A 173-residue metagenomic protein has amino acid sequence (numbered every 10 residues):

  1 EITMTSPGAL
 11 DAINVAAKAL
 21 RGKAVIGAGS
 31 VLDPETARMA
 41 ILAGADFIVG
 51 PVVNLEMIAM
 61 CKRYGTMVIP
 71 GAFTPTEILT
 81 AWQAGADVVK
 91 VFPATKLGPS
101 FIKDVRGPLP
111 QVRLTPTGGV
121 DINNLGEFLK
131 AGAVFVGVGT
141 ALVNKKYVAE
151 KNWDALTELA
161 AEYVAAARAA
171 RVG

Functional and structural regions predicted by a protein language model:
E1, K23-G27, D46-F47, M67-I69 (+3 more regions): Structural preference for beta-strand elements that scaffold enzyme active sites
I2-R21, P34-R38, I48-W82, V91-L109 (+2 more regions): Active-site-adjacent beta->alpha loops and helix N-cap segments on the catalytic face of soluble alpha/beta enzymes
T3, G139-T140: Beta->alpha turn/N-cap motifs
G29, P51, G71, T117 (+1 more regions): Generic beta-sheet signal
G132-V138: Short coil-to-beta-strand
L156-A166: C-terminal intrinsically disordered extensions
A165-G173: Generic C-terminal helix-cap and adjacent flexible tail
